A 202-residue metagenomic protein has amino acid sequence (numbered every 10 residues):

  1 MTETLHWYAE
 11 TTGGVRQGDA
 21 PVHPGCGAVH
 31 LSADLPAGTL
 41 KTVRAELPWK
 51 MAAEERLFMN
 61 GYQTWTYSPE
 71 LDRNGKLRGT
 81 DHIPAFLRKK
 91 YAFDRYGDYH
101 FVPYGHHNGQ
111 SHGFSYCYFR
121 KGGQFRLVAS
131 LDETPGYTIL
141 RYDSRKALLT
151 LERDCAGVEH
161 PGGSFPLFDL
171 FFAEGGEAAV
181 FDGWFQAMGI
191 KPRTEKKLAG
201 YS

Functional and structural regions predicted by a protein language model:
M1-S202: Carbohydrate-recognition beta-sandwich/jelly-roll modules in extracellular/periplasmic carbohydrate-active proteins
